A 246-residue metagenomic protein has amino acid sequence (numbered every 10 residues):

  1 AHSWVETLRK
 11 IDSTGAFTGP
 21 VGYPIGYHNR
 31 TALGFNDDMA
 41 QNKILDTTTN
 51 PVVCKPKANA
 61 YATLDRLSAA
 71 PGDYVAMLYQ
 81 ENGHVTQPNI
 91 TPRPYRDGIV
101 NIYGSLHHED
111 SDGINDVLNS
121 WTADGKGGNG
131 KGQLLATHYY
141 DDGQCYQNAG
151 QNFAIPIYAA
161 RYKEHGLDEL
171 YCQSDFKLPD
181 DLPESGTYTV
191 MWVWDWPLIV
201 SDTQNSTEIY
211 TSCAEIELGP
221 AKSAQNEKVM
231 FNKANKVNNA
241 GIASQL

Functional and structural regions predicted by a protein language model:
A1-T187, V193-L246: Structured recognition/catalytic domains enriched at protein termini, typified by the LPMO catalytic fold at the mature
